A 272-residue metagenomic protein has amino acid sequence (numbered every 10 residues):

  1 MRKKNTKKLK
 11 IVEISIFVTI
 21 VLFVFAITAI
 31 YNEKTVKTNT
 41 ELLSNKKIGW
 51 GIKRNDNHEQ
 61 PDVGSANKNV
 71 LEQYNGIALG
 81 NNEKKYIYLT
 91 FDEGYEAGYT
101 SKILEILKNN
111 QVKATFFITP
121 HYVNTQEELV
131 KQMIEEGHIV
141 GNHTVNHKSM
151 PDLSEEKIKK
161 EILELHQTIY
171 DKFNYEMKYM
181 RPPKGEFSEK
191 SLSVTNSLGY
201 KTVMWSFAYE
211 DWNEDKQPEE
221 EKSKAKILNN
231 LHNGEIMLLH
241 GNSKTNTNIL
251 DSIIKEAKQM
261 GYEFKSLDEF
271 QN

Functional and structural regions predicted by a protein language model:
R2-T90, E96-L104, K108-N109, K222 (+2 more regions): N-terminal pre-catalytic segment of deacetylase/amide-hydrolase enzymes
I11-I16, T40, I48-W50, I134-E136 (+5 more regions): Solvent-exposed, well-ordered amphipathic alpha-helical segments that flank/support binding or catalytic loops
I14, A26-T28, E105-L107, N124 (+6 more regions): Alpha-helix termini
S44-N45, E136, G141, L238: Intrinsically disordered, low-complexity regions enriched for glutamine and histidine
W50, F91, F116-F117, M180 (+2 more regions): Aromatic-residue hotspot detector
R54-S149, L153, K157-M177: Active-site beta->alpha N-cap acidic-glycine motif
K148-N272: Catalytic domains of cell-wall/extracellular-matrix polysaccharide-remodeling enzymes, centered on de-N-acetylation
